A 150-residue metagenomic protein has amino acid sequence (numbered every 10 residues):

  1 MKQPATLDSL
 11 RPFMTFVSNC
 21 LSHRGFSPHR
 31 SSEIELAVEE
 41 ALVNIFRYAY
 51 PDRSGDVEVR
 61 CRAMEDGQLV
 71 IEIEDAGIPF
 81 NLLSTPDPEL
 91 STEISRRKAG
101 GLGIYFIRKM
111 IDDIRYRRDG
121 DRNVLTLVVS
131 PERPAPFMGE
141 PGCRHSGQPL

Functional and structural regions predicted by a protein language model:
M1-T6: Short amphipathic
L7-L10, S31, E35, I104: Short, structured helix-loop boundary elements
D8, G25-H29, R115: Residues in soluble alpha-helical coiled-coils and helical-bundle/repeat scaffolds
L10, M14-V17, I107: Heptad-repeat coiled-coil signal-transmission/dimerization helices
P12, E33-L36, Q68, K109: Alpha-helical macromolecular-interaction surfaces
T15-E39, S95-K98: Conserved short strand/loop->alpha-helix "switch" segment adjacent to the catalytic nucleotide/phosphoryl-transfer site
E39, V43, R47: Short alpha-helix lining the ATP-binding pocket of the histidine-kinase-like ATPase
F46-L150: Conserved beta-strand-loop-beta-strand hairpin that lines the nucleotide-binding pocket of ATP/GTP-utilizing enzymes
